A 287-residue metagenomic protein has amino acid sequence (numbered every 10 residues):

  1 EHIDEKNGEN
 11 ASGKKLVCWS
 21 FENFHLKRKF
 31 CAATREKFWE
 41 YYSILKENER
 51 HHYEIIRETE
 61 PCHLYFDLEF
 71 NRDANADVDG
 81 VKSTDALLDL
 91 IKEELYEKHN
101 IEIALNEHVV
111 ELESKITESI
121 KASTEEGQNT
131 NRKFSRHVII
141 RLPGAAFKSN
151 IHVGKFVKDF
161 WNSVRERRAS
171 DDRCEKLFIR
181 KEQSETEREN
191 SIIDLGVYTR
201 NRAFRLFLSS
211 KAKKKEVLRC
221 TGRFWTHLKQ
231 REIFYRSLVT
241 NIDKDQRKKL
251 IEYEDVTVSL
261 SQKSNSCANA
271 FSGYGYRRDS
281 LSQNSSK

Functional and structural regions predicted by a protein language model:
E1-R136, I140-Q183, F204, S210 (+1 more regions): Signature for HUH/AEP ssDNA processing cores
N150-I151, V217-R219: A short secondary-structure junction signal
K155-K213, C220-N241: Conserved His + Asp/Glu catalytic blocks
K213-E216, R247: Short, charged low-complexity linker/loop segments at the C-terminal edge of domains
